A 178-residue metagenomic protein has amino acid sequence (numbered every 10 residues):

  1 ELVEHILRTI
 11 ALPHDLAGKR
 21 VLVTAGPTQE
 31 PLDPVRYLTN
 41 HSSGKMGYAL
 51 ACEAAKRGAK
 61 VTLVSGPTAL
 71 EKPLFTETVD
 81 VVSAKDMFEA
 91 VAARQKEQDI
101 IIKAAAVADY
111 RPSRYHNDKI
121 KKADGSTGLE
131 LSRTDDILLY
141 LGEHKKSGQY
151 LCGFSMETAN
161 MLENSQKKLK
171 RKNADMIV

Functional and structural regions predicted by a protein language model:
E1, A55, K60-I177: Glycine-rich phosphate/dinucleotide-binding loop and adjoining beta-alpha-beta core of small-molecule
E1-A11: Internal gly/pro-rich beta-alpha loop/helix module that stabilizes soluble enzyme cofactors or their anionic handles
R8, T24-E30, L38, P112 (+1 more regions): Short, functionally important structural connectors and interaction interfaces within domains
I10-P13, A92: A generic local secondary-structure boundary/capping motif
P13-S83: Glycine-rich phosphate/diphosphate-binding loop of Rossmann-like nucleotide-binding domains
